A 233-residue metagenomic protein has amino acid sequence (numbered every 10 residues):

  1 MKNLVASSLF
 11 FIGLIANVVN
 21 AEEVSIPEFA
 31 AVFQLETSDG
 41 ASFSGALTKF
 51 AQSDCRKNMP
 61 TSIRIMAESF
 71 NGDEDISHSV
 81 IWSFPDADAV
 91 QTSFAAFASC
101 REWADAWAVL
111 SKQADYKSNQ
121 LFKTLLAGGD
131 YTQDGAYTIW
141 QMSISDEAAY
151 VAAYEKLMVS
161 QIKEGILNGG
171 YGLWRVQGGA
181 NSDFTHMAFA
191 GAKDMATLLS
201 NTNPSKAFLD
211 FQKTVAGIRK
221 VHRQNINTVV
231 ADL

Functional and structural regions predicted by a protein language model:
M1-L4: Positively charged n-region of N-terminal signal peptides that target proteins for export
A6-A16: Bacterial N-terminal signal peptides
A21-L233: Short S/T/G/P-rich N-terminal loop/turn motif that feeds into the first structured element of a domain
